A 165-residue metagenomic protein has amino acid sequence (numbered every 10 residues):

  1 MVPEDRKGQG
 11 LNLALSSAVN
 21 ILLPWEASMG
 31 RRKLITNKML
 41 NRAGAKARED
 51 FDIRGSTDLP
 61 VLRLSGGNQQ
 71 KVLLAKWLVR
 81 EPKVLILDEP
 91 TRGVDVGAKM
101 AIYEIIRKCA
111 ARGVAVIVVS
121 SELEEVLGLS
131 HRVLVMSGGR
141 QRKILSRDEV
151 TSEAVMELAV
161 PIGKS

Functional and structural regions predicted by a protein language model:
M1-S165: Glycine-rich phosphate-binding loops of nucleotide-dependent enzymes
